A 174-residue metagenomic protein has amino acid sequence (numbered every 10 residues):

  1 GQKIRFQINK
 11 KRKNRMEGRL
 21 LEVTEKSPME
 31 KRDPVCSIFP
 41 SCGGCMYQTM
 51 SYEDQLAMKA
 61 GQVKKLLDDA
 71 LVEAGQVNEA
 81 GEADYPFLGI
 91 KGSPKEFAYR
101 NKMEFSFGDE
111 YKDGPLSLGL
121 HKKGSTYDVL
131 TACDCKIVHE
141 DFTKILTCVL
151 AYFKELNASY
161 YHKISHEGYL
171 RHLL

Functional and structural regions predicted by a protein language model:
Q2-L174: Accessory RNA-recognition modules of RNA-modification enzymes
